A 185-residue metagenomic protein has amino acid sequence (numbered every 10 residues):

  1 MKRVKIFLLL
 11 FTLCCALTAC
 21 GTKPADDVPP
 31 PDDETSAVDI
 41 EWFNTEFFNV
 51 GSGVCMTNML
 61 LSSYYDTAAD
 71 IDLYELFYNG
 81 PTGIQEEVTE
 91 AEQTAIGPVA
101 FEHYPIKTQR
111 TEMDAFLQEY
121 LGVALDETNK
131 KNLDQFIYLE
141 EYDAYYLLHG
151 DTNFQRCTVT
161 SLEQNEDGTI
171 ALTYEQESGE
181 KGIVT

Functional and structural regions predicted by a protein language model:
M1-I6, F11: Positively charged n-region of N-terminal signal peptides that target proteins for export
F7-L9, G21, D27: General helical structural elements
A16-A19: C-terminal motif of bacterial Sec signal peptides marking the signal peptidase cleavage site
P24-T185: Mature, Sec-exported extracytoplasmic domains of Gram-positive
